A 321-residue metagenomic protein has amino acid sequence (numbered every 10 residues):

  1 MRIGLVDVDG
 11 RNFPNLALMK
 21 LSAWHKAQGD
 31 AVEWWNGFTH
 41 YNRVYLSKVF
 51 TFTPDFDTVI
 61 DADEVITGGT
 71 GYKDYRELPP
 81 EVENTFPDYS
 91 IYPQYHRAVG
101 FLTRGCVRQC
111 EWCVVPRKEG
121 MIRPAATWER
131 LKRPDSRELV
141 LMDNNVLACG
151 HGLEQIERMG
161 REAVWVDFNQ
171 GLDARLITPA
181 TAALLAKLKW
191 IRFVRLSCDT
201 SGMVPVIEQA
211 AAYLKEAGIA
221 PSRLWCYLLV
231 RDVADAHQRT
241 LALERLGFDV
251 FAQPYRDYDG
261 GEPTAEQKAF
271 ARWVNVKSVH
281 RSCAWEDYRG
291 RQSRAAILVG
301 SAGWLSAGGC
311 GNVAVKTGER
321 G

Functional and structural regions predicted by a protein language model:
M1-T67, Y72-D74: A short, structured N-terminal alpha-helical element that caps or precedes a catalytic domain
L5, G10, Y45-V49, V114-A210 (+2 more regions): Core AdoMet radical
N15, N42-V44, F56, D74-E81 (+4 more regions): Short, charged, surface-exposed secondary-structure boundary motifs
A17, Q94-R130: Canonical Radical SAM [4Fe-4S] cluster-binding loop centered on the CxxxCxxC motif and its immediate flanking residues
L21, D55-D61, Q155-I156, A180-L184 (+2 more regions): A general structural detector for well-ordered alpha-helical segments in enzyme core domains, enriched
G29, H40-N42, A62-D63, H96-A98 (+3 more regions): Short, well-ordered alpha-helix to beta-strand connector turns
E64-I91: Ser/Thr/Gly-rich flexible loops in soluble cytosolic domains mediating phosphotransfer, phosphorylation
F193, G202-G321: A structural motif corresponding to the C-terminal lobe/cap of the Radical SAM core domain
